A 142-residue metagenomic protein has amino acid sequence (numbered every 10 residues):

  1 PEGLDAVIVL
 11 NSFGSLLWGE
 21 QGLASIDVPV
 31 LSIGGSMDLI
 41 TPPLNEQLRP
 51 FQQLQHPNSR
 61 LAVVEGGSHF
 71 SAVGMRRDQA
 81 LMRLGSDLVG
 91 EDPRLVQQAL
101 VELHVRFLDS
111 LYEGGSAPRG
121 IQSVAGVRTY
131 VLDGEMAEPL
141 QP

Functional and structural regions predicted by a protein language model:
P1, S36, P43, Q122-V124 (+1 more regions): Proteins with a high burden of low-complexity, intrinsically disordered sequence enriched in S/T/G/P/A and R, requiring
P1-E20: Primarily recognizes the serine-hydrolase "nucleophile elbow" in alpha/beta-hydrolase and SGNH/GDSL folds
E2, G19, P50-F51, R119-I121: Generic structural signal for short, flexible, solvent-exposed coil/loop and linker residues
V7, L61, L108: Divalent metal-coordination and catalytic microenvironments
S25-Q97: Active-site-adjacent alpha-helix of alpha/beta-hydrolase-fold enzymes
G67-S68, M75-P142: Alpha/beta-hydrolase-fold serine-hydrolase catalytic core, especially in secreted/extracellular enzymes
